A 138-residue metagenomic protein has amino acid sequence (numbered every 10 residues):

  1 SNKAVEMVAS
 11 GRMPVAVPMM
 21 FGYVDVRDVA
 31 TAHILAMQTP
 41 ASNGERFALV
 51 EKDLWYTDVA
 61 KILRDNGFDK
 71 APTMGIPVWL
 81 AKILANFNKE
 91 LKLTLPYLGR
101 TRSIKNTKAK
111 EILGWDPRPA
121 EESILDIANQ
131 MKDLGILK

Functional and structural regions predicted by a protein language model:
S1-G22: NAD(P)-dependent short-chain dehydrogenase/reductase
A16-L35, E45: Substrate-positioning beta->alpha
V17-M20, G44-R46, L93-Y97, I112: Active-site rim elements
Y23, D53, S103: Short aromatic/basic micro-patch
D25-V29, W55, P119-A120: An acidic site on a long C-lobe helix of protein kinase domains
A32-L93, I124-K138: Mid/C-terminal beta-alpha module of Rossmann-like enzyme folds, strongest in SDR-family dehydrogenases/epimerases
A85-G114: Conserved C-terminal active-site "lid" loop/helix of NAD(P)H-dependent oxidoreductases that clamps the redox cofactor
